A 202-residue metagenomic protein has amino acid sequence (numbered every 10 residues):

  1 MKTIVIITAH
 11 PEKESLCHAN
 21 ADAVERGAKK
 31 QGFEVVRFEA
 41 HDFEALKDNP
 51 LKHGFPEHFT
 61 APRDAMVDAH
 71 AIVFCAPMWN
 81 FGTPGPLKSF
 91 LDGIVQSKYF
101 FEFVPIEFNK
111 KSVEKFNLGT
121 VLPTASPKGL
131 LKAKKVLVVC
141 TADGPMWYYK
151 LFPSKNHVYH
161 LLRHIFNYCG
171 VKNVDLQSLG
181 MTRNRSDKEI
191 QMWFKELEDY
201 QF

Functional and structural regions predicted by a protein language model:
M1-I106, K110-S112, M181-F202: N-terminal beta1-alpha1-beta2 submodule of the flavodoxin-like/Rossmannoid cofactor-binding fold
K2, T60-D64, V136-C140, H164-V171: Membrane-targeting and insertion segments and their boundary/processing signals
V5, V36, K135-L137, D175: A structural signal for isolated positions on well-ordered beta-strands in alpha/beta enzyme cores
A69-H70, A133, V171: Short, well-ordered alpha-helix to beta-strand connector turns
M78, G129-L130, S178: Residue-level preference for alpha-helix termini and adjacent loops
F103-N167: Short, glycine-/small-residue-rich phosphate/pyrophosphate-handling segment
W147-F202: Glycine-rich phosphate/pyrophosphate-binding loop and the adjoining helix
